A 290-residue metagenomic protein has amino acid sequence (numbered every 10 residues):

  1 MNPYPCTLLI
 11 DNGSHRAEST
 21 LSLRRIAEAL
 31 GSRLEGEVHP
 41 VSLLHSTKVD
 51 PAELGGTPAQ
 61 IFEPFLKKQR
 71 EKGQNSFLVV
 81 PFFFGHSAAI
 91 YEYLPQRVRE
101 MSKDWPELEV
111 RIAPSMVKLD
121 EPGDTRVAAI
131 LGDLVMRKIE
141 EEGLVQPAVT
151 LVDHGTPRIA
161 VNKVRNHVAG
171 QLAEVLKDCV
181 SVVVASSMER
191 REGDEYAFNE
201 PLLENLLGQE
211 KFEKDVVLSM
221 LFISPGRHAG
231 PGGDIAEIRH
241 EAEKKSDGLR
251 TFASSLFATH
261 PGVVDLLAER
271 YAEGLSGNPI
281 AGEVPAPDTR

Functional and structural regions predicted by a protein language model:
M1-R290: Active-site-proximal alpha-helix that buttresses catalytic centers in soluble enzyme cores
